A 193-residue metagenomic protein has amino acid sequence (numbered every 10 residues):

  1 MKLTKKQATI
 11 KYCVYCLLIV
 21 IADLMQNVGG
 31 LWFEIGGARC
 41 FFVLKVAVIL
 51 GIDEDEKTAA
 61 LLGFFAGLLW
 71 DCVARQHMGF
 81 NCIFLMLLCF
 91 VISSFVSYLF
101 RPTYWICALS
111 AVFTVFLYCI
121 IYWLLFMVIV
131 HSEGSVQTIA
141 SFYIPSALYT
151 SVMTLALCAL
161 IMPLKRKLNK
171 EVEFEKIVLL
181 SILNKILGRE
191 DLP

Functional and structural regions predicted by a protein language model:
M1-P193: Terminal, non-globular segments
